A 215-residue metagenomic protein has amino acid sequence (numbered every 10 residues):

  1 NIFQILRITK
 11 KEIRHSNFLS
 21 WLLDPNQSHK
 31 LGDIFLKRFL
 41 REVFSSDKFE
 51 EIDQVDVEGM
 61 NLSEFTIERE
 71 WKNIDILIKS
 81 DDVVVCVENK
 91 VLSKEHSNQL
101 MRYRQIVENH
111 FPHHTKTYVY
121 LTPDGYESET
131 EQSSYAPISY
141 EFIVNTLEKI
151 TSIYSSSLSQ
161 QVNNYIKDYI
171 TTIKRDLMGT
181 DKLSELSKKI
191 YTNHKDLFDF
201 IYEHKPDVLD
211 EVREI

Functional and structural regions predicted by a protein language model:
N1-I215: Charged, terminal alpha-helix-loop-beta segments that serve as non-catalytic nucleic-acid engagement and/or assembly
